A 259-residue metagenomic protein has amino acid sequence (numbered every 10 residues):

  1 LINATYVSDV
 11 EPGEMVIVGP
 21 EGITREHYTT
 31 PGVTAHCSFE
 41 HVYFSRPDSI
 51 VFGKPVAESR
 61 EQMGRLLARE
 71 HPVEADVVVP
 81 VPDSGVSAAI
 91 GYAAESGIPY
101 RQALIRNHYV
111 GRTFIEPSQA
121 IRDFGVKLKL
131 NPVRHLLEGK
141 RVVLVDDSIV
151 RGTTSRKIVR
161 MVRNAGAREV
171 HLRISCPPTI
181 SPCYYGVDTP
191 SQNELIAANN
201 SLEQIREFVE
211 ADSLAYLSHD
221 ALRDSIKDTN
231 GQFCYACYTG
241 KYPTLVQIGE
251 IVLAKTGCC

Functional and structural regions predicted by a protein language model:
L1-C259: PRPP-associated nucleotide enzymes
